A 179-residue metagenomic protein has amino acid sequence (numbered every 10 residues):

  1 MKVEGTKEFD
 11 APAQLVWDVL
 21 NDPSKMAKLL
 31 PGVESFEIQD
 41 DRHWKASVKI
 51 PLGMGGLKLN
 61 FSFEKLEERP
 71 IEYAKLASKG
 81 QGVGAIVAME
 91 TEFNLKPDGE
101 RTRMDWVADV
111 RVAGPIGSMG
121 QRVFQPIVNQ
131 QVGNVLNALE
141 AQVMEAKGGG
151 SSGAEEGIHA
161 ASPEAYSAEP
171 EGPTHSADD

Functional and structural regions predicted by a protein language model:
M1-E4, D109-S118: A short small-residue
M1-K49, H159-D179: Hydrophobic ligand-binding cavity/cleft-lining segments
Q14, D18, E100, N137 (+1 more regions): Replace "anionic and nucleotidyl ligands
N21, E90, S118-M119: Generic recognition of short, well-ordered alpha-helical segments
A27, S35-R42, G53-D105, D109-R111 (+1 more regions): Hydrophobic-ligand binding "helix-grip"
A113-S167: A conserved amphipathic terminal alpha-helix motif
